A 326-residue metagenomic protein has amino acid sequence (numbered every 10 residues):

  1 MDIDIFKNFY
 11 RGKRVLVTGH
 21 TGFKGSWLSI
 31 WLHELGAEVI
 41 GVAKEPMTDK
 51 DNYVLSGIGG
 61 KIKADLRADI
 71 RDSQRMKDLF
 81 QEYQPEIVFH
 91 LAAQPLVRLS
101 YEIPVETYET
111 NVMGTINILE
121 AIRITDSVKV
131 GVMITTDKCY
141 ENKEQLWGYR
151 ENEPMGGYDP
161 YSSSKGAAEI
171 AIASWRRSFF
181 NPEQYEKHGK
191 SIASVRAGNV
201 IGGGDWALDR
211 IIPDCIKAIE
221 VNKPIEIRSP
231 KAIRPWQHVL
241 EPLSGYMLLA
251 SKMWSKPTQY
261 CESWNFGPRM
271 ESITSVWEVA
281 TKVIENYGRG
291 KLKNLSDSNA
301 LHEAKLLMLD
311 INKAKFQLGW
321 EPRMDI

Functional and structural regions predicted by a protein language model:
M1-A197: N-terminal Rossmann-like NAD(P)+-binding domain of SDR-like oxidoreductases, especially those catalyzing
V15, R75, E106, M113 (+4 more regions): Residue-level recognition of oxygen-bearing side chains
E34-E38, A68, N199, I219-I326: C-terminal substrate-binding subdomain of Rossmann-fold SDR/epimerase-dehydratase oxidoreductases
D49, E141, G202, L301-H302: Generic structural signal for helix capping and beta-alpha/helix-loop junctions
G59-G60, N152-P154, S178-I192, C215-I227 (+2 more regions): A short C-terminal helix-loop "cap" of Rossmann-like NAD(P)-dependent dehydrogenase/epimerase domains
I118, W175, D214-I219, G245-L249: A short, amphipathic alpha-helix embedded in the catalytic core of nucleotide-handling enzymes
